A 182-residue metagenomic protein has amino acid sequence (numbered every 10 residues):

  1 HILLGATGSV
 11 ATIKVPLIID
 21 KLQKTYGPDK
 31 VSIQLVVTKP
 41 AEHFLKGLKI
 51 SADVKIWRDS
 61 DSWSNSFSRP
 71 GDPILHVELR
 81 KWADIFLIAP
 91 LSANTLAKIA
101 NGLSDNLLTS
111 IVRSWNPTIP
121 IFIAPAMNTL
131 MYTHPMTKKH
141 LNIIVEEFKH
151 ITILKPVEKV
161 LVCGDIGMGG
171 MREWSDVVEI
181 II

Functional and structural regions predicted by a protein language model:
H1-F122, N128-I182: A cross-family phosphate/adenosyl-ligand binding-site feature
